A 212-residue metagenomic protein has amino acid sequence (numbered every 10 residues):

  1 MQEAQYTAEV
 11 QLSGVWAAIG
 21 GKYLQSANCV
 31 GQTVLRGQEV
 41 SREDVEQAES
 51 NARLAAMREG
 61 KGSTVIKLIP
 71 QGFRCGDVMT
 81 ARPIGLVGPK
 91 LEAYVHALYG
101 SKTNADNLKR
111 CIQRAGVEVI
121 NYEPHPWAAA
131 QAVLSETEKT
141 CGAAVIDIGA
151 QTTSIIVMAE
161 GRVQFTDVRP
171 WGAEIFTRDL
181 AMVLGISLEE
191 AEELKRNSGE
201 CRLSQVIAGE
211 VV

Functional and structural regions predicted by a protein language model:
M1-A144, R162-Q164, A173, S187-E189 (+1 more regions): Nucleotide/phosphate-binding catalytic cleft detector across ATP-hydrolyzing and phosphate-transferring enzymes
C141-D179: Glycine-rich phosphate-binding loop of actin/hexokinase-like ATP-binding domains
F176-E192: Catalytic P-loop NTP-binding/switch module of NTPases
